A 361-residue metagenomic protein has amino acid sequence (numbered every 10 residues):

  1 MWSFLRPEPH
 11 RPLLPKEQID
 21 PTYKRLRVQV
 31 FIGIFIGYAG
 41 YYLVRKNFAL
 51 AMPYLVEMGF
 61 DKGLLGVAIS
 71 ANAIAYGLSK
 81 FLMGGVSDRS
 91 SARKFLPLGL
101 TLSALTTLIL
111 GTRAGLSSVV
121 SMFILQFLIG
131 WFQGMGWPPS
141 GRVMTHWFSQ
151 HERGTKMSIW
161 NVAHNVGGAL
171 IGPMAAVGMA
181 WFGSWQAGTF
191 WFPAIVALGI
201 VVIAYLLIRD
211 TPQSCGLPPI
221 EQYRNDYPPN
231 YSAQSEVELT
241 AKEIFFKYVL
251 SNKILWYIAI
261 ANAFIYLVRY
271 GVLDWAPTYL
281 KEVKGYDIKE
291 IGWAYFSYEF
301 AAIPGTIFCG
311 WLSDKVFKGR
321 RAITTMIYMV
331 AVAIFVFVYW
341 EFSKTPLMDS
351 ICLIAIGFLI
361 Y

Functional and structural regions predicted by a protein language model:
K46, A73-F81, G168-A169, E299-I307: Residue-level signature of mid-helix packing/kink "hotspots" within the transmembrane helices of 12-pass Major
F48-L50, N252-I307: Extracytoplasmic gate region of multi-pass secondary transporters
K80-S91, I307-K318: Helix-to-loop junctions at the C-terminal end of transmembrane segments in multipass secondary transporters
R89-L100, K315-M329: Cytoplasmic membrane-interface "Motif A"-like loop-to-helix N-cap segments of 12-TM Major Facilitator Superfamily
T101-L116, V330-K344: C-terminal ends and interior cores of transmembrane alpha-helices in multi-pass membrane transporters/permeases
L125-N165: Cytoplasmic helix-loop-helix junction between adjacent transmembrane helices in 12-TM secondary transporters
W160-Q213: Helix-loop-helix hairpin linking two adjacent transmembrane segments in secondary transporters
G319-Y361: C-terminal transmembrane helical hairpin of 12-TM major facilitator-type secondary transporters
